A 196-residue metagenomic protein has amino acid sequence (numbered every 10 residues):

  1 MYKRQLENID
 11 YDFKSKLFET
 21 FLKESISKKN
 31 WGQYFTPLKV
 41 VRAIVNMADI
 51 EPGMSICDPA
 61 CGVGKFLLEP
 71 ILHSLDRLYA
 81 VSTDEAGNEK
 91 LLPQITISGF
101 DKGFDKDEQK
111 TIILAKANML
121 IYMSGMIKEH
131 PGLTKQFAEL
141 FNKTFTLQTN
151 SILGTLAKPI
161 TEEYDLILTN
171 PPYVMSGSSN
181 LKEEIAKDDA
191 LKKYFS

Functional and structural regions predicted by a protein language model:
K3-E24: Long recognition/docking surfaces used for binding and targeting
K3-R4, S27-K28, E162-I167: Short, mixed-charge, low-aromatic patches
E7, N30-Y34, S196: Short acidic-aromatic active-site loops that bind/stabilize oxyanions
Q33-E162, L166, V174, S178 (+1 more regions): Conserved S-adenosyl-L-methionine
E183-A190: Active/binding-pocket-proximal capping segment
A190-S196: Glycine-rich S-adenosyl-L-methionine
